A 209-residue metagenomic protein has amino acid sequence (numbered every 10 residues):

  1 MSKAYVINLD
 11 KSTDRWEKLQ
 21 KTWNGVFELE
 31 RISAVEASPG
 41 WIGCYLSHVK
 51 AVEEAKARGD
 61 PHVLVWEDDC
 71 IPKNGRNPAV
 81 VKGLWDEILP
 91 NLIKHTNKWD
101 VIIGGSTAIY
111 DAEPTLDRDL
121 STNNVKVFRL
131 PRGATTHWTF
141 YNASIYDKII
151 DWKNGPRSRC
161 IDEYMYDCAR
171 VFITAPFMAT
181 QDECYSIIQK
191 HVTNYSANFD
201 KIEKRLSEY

Functional and structural regions predicted by a protein language model:
M1-W66, C70-Y209: An acidic/histidine-cluster motif and surrounding catalytic segment that typifies divalent-metal-assisted enzyme active
